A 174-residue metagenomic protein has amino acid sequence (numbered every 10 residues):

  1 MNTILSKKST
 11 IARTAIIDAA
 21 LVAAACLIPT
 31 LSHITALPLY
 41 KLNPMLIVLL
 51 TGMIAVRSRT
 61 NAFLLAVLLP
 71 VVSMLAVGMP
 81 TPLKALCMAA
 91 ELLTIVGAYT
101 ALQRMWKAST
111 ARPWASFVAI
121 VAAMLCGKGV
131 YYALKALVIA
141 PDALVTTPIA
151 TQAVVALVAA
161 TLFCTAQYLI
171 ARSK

Functional and structural regions predicted by a protein language model:
N2-I54, N61: Hydrophobic transmembrane alpha-helices
V22-L27, G97, L157-T165: Hydrophobic core of alpha-helical transmembrane segments in multi-pass integral membrane proteins
C26-L42, L69-Y99, V138-I139, T147-P148: Interfacial aromatic-anchored transmembrane helix boundaries in multi-pass membrane proteins
P38, T81-L86, R104-K174: Membrane-embedded alpha-helical hairpins and interfacial helices in multi-pass inner-membrane proteins
I47-T51, A89-V96, A160: Alpha-helical transmembrane segments of multi-pass membrane proteins
L49-T51, A98, Y132-V138: Generic transmembrane alpha-helix signature in multi-pass membrane proteins, especially transporters/channels
M53-I54, I95-Q103, F163, Q167: Hydrophobic transmembrane alpha-helices
A62-S73, S116-C126: Central hydrophobic cores of alpha-helical transmembrane segments in multi-pass integral membrane proteins
